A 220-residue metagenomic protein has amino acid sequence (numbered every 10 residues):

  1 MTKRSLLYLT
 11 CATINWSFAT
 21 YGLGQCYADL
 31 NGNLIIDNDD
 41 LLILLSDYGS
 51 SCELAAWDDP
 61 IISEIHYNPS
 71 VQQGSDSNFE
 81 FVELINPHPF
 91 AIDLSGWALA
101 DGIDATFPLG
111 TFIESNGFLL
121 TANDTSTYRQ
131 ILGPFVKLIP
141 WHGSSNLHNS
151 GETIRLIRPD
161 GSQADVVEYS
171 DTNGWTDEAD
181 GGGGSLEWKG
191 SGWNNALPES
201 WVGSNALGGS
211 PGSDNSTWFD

Functional and structural regions predicted by a protein language model:
M1-L9: Bacterial N-terminal signal peptides that target proteins for export
I14-A19: N-terminal signal peptide c-region/cleavage motif recognized by signal peptidases
T20-Q25: Boundary of Sec targeting at the N-terminus
C26-N33, I62, F219-D220: Disulfide-bonded cysteine-rich modules in secreted/extracellular proteins, activating on the conserved Cys frameworks
L30-C52: Alpha-helical segments with a strong preference for the paired helices of cellulosomal dockerin domains
E53-L197, S204-L207, S213-D214, W218-F219: Activation on beta-sandwich/Ig-like modules and their edge loops
